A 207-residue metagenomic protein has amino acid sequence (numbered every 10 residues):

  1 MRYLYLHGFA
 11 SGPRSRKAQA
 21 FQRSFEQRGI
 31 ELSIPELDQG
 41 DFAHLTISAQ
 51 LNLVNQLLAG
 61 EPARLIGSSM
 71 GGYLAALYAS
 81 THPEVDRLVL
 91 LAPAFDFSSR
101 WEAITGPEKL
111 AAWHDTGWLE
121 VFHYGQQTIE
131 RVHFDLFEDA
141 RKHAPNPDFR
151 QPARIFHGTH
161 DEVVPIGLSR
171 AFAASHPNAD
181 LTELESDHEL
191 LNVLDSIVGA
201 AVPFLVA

Functional and structural regions predicted by a protein language model:
M1-Q39: Short, surface-exposed "cap/lid" segments of acyl-processing enzymes
S15-Q22, S48, I166-R170: Short, surface-exposed alpha-helical segments at coil->helix boundaries
F25, Y78-H82: Aromatic pocket-lining residues of Rossmann-like dinucleotide-binding sites
I34-G40, P93, S186: Active-site loop/turn elements of alpha/beta-hydrolase fold enzymes, especially the short glycine-/histidine-rich
P35-L58: Catalytic nucleophile-loop/oxyanion-hole region of alpha/beta-hydrolase and closely related hydrolase-like folds
I66-A75: Gly/Ala-rich beta-loop-alpha elbow adjacent to hydrolase catalytic centers
V85-R87, L91-S175, A179-A207: The alpha/beta-hydrolase serine catalytic core
